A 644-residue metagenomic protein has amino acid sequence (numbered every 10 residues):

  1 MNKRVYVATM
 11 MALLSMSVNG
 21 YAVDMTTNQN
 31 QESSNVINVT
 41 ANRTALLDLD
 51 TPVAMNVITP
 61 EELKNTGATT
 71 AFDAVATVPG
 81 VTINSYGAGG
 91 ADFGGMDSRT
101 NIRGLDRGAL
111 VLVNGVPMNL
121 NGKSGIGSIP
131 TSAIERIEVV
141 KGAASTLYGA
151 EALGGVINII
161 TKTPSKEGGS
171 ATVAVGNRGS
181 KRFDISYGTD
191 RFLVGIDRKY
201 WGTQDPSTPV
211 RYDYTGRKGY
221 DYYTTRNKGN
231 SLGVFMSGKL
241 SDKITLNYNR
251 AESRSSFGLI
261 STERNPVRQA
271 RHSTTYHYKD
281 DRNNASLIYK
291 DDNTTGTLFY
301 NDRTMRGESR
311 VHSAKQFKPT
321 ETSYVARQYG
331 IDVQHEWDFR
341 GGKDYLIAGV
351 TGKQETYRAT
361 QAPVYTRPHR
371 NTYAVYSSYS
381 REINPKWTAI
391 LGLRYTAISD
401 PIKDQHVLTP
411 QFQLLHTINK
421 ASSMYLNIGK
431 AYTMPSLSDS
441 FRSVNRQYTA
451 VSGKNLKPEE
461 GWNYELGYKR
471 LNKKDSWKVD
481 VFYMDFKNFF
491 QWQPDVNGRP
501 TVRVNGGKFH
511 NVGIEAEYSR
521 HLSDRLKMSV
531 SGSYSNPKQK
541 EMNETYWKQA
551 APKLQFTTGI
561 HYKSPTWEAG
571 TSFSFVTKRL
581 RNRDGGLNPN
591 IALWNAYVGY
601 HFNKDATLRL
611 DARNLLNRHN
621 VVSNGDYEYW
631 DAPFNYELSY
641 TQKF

Functional and structural regions predicted by a protein language model:
I37, A71-A74, S98-N101, L112 (+3 more regions): N-terminal periplasmic accessory domains that precede and gate Gram-negative outer-membrane beta-barrel machines
F72, A76-V116: Extracytoplasmic beta-strand/coil segments of soluble accessory domains associated with Gram-negative outer-membrane
R99, V116-K141: Short acidic/polar hinge/loop motifs at secondary-structure boundaries that mediate gating or recognition
K166, A174, I185-Y278, D584: Periplasmic-side early beta-strands and strand-to-turn transitions of outer-membrane beta-barrels
G176-R178, R271-D292, Y324, K403 (+7 more regions): Outer-membrane beta-barrel signature, preferentially recognizing the C-terminal barrel domain of Gram-negative
S207, Y432, K487, K578-L580 (+1 more regions): C-terminal beta-signal and adjacent terminal beta-strands/loops of Gram-negative outer-membrane beta-barrel proteins
S241, T351, T366-F486, H521-D524 (+5 more regions): Structural signature of Gram-negative outer-membrane beta-barrels, strongest in the C-terminal barrel of TonB-dependent
E382-A389, F482-D485, V504-R583, H601-T607 (+2 more regions): Gram-negative outer-membrane beta-barrel transporters
